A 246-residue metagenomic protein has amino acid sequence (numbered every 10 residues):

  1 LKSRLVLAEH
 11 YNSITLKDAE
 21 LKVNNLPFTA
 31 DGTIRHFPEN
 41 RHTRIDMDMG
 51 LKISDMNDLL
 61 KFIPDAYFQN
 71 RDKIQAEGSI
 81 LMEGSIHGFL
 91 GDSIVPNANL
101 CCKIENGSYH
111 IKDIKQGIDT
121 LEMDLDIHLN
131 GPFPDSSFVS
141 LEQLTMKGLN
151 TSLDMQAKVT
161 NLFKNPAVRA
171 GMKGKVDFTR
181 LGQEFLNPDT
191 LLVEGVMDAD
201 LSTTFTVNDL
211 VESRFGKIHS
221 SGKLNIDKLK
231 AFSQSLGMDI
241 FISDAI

Functional and structural regions predicted by a protein language model:
L1-R4, A8-T15, L26-E142, T151-I246: Membrane-proximal interfacial segments on either side of biological membranes
D18: Conserved N-terminal beta-sheet scaffold of ABC transporter nucleotide-binding domains
L21, Y109, M146: Short aromatic-centered micro-motifs
